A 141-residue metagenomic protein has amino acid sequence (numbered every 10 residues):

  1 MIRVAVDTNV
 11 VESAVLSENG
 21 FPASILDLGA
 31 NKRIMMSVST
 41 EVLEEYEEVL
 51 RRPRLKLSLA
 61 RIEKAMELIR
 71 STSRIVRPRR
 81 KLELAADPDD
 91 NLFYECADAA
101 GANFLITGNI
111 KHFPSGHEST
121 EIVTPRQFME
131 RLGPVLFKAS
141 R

Functional and structural regions predicted by a protein language model:
M1-R3: Residues that mark the start of a beta-strand
A5-V6, L16-R51: PIN/NYN-family metal-dependent endoribonuclease catalytic core
V6-T8, V38-S39, N109, T124: A secondary-structure boundary/capping signal
L55-K56: Membrane interface segments of multi-pass transport proteins and intramembrane proteases
L59-R70: Short, well-structured alpha-helical segments
S71-L105, I110-K111: Active-site neighborhoods of divalent-metal-dependent phosphate/nucleic-acid chemistry enzymes
N91, D98-N103, I110-R141: Acidic, PIN/NYN-like endoribonuclease modules and their adjacent C-terminal/linker elements
